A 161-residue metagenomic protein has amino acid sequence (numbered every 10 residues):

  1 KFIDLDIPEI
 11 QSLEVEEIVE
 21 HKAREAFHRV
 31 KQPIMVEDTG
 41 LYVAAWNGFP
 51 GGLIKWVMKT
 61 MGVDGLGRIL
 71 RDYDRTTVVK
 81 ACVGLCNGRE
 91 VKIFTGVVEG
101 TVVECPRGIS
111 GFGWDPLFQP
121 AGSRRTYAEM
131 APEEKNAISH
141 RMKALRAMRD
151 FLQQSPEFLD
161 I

Functional and structural regions predicted by a protein language model:
K1-I161: Anionic-ligand binding patches
